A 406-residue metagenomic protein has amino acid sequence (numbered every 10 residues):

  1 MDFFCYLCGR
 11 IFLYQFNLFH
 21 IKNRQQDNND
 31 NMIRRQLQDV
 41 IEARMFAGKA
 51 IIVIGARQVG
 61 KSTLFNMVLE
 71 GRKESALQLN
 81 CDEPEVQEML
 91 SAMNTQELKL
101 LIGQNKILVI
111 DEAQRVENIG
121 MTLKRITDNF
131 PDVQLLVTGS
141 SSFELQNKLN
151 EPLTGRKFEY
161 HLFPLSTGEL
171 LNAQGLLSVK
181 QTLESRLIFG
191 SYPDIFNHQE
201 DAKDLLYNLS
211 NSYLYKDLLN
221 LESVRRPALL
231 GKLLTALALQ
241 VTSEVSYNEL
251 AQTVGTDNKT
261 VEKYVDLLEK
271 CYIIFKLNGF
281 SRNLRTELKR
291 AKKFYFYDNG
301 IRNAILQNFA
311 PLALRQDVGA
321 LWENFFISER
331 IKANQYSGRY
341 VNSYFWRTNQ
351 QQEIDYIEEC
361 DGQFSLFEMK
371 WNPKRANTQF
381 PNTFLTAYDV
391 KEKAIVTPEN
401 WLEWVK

Functional and structural regions predicted by a protein language model:
D2-N31, A43-A56, M67-E74, C81 (+3 more regions): A cross-kingdom feature that marks ATP-driven nucleic-acid transaction machinery
G9-N31, H161-Q335: Interdomain hinge/linker elements that couple catalytic modules in large macromolecular machines
K61: Conserved lysine of the Walker
L77-Q104: Short glycine-rich substrate-engagement loop in P-loop NTPases that contacts/grips substrate
E88-M89, Q114-L123, N147-K148: Conserved ATPase-coupling elements of RecA-like P-loop NTPase cores
I102-I119: Conserved P-loop NTPase "ATPase switch" module shared by AAA+ and STAND
G120-F143, E151-P152: Conserved catalytic/switch belt of AAA+ P-loop NTPases
F143-F158, Q174: Short regulatory helix/loop adjacent to the ATP-binding pocket of P-loop NTPases
